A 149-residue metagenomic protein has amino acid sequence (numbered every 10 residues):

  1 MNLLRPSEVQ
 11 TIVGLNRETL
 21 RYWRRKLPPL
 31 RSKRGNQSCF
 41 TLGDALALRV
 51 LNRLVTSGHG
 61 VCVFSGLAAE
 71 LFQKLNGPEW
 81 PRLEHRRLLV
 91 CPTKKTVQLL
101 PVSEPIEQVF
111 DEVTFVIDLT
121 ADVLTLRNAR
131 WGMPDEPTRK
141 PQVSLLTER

Functional and structural regions predicted by a protein language model:
M1-W23: Polyanion-binding surface elements
R24-R25, V55: Alpha-helix C-terminal capping/helix-coil junction sites
S32-R53: Short helix-start
L54-R149: Basic Lys/Arg-rich amphipathic helical interaction modules
